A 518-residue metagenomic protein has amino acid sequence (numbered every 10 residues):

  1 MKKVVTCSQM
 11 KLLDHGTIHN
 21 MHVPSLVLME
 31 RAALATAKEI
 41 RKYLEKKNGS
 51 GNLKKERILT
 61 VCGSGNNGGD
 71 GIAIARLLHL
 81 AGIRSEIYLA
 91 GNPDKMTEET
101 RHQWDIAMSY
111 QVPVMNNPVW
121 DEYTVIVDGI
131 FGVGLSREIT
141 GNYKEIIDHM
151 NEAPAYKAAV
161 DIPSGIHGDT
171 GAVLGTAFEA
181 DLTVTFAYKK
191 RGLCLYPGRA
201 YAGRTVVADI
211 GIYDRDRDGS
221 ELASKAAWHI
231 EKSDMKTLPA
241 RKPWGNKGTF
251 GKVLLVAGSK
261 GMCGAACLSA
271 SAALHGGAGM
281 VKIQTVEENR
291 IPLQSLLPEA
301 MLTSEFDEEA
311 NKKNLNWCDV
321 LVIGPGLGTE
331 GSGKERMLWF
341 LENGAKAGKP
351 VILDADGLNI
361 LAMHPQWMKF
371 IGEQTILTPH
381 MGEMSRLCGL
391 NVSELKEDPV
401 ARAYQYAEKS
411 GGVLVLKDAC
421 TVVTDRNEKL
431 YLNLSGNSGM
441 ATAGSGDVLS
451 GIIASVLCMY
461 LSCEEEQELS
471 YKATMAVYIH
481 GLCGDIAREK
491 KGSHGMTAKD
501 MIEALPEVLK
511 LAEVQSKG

Functional and structural regions predicted by a protein language model:
M1-I87, T97, L182, L193-A355 (+2 more regions): Small-residue (G/A/S/T)-rich helix-start motifs and N-terminal tracts that mark the onset
A73-N151, I291-T303, K312-K313, W317: N-terminal small/polar loop signature for handling phosphorylated ligands or for N-terminal nucleophile
G91-D94, I162-S164, D356-G357: Short beta-alpha junction loops
T124-V125, I130-S224: Internal gly/pro-rich beta-alpha loop/helix module that stabilizes soluble enzyme cofactors or their anionic handles
